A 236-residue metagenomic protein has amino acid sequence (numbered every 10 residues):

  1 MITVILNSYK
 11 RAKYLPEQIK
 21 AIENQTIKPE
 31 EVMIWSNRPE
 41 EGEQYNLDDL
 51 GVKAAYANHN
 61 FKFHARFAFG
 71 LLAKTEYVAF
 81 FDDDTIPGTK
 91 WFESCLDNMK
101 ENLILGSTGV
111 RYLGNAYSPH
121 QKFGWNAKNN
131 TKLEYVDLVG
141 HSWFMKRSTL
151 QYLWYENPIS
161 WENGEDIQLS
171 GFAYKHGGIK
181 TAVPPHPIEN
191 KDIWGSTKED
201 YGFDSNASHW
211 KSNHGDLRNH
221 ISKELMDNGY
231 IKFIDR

Functional and structural regions predicted by a protein language model:
M1-A21: N-proximal low-complexity "stem/linker" segments adjacent to membrane-targeting elements
M1-T3, E31, Q168: Cell-envelope/extracellular polymer assembly enzymes that use nucleotide-activated donors
E17-Q18, E156-R236: C-terminal catalytic/acceptor-binding lobe
K20-P29: Short, acidic, metal-binding catalytic loop of nucleotide-sugar glycosyltransferases
A57-L72: Glycine-rich, basic loop-to-helix element that forms the pyrophosphate-binding segment of sugar-nucleotide handling
V78: Short aromatic/hydrophobic "clamp" motif used to bind/position activated sugar donors
D82-I86: The conserved acidic donor/metal-binding loop of glycosyltransferases
G88-N157: Conserved catalytic core of nucleotide-sugar-dependent glycosyltransferases
